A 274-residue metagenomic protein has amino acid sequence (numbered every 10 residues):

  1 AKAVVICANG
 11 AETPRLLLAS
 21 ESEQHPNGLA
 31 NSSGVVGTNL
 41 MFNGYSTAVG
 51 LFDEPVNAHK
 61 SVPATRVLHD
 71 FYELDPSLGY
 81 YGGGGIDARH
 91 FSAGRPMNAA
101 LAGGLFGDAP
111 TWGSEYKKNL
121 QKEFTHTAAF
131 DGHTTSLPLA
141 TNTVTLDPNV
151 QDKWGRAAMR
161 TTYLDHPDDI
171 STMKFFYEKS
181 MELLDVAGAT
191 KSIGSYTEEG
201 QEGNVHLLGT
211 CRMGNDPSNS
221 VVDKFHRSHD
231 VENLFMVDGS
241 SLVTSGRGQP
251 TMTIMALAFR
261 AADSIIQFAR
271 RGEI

Functional and structural regions predicted by a protein language model:
A1-K60, D238, L257, D263-G272: Glycine-rich loop(s) and the adjacent beta-strand/alpha-helix scaffold that form part
S33-M159, P167, L207, H229 (+1 more regions): FAD cofactor-binding and catalytic pocket of flavoenzymes
L40, L146, S180, M213 (+1 more regions): A residue-level signal for conserved active-site and pocket-lining positions in enzyme catalytic cores
T125-S136, A140-T141, R156-S245, T251: A glycine-rich dinucleotide-binding beta-alpha-beta segment and adjacent secondary-structure elements that constitute
P148-V150, M213, Q267: Glycine-/small-residue-rich beta-strand-loop submotif within the FAD-binding core of flavoenzymes
G194-Y196, R271-I274: Short, flexible loop/turn segments with low-complexity composition
T244-I265: A conserved FAD-binding loop/helix module that cradles the flavin
